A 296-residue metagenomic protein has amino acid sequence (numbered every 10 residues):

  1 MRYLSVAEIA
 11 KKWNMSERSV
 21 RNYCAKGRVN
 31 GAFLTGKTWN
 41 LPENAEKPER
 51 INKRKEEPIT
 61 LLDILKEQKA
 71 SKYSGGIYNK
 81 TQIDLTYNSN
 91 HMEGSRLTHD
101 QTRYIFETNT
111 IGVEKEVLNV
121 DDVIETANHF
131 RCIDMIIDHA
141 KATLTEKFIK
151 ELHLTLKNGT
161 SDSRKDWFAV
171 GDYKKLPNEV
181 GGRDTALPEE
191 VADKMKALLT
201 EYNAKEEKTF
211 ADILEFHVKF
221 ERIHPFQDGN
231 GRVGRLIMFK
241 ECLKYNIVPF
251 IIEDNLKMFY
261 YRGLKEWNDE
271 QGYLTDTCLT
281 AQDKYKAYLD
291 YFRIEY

Functional and structural regions predicted by a protein language model:
R2-W13, E17-V29, K37-Y296: FIC/Doc superfamily catalytic core
